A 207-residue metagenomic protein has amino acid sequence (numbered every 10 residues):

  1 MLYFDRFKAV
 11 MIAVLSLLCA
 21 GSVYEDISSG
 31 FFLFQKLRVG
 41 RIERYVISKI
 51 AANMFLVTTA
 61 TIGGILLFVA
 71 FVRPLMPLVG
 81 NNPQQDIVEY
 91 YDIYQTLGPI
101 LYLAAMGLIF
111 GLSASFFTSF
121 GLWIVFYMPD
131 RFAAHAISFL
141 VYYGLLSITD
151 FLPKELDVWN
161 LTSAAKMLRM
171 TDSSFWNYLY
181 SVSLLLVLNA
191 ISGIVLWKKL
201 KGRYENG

Functional and structural regions predicted by a protein language model:
M1-S22, I47-L122, F126, A164-S183: Secretory targeting signals
C19-K36: Transmembrane helix boundary and interhelical loop/hinge segments in multi-pass membrane proteins
K36-I42: Short helix-to-coil transition segments within interhelical loops that connect adjacent transmembrane helices
V39, Y127-M128: Helix-loop interface residues and adjacent transmembrane-helix termini in multi-pass membrane transporters, primarily
N53, F139-Y143, N189: Residue-level recognition of pore/gate-forming positions within transmembrane alpha-helices of multi-pass
P74-I87, V141-N160: Juxtamembrane non-transmembrane "cap" segments at the membrane-aqueous interface of multi-pass membrane proteins
Y127, L184-G207: Junction motif at the cytosolic side of a transmembrane helix
R131-L145: Central hydrophobic cores of alpha-helical transmembrane segments in multi-pass integral membrane proteins
